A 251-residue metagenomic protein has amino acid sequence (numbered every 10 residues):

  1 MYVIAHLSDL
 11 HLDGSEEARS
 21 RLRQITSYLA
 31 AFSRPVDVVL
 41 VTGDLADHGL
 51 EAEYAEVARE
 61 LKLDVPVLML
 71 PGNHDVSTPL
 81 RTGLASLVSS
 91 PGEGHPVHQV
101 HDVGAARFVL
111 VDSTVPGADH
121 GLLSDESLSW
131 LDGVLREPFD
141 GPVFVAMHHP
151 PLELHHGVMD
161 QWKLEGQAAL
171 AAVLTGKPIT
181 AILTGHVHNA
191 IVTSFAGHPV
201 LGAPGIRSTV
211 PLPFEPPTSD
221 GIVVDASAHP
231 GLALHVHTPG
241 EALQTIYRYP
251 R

Functional and structural regions predicted by a protein language model:
M1-E56, P96: N-terminal active-site segment of His-dependent metallophosphoesterases
Y2-H11, A105-V115, F144-A146, H198-P204 (+1 more regions): Active-site-proximal beta-strand elements of phosphoester/diester hydrolases
D9, G43-D44, G72, H148 (+1 more regions): Active-site glycine-centered loops adjacent to acidic/histidine catalytic or metal-binding residues that shape
L12-S15, T78, G117-H120, E153-G157: A short acidic, helix-capping loop that chelates divalent metal ions and anchors anionic groups
S27-V38, H120-L201, G231-H235, E241-Q244: His/acidic metal-ligating clusters that form di-metal
E51-W130, E137, A169-P178, A196 (+2 more regions): Extended active-site neighborhood of metal-dependent phosphoesterases/phosphodiesterases
A203-F214: His/Asp/Glu-enriched short active-site or ligand-binding loop at hydrolase and phosphoryl-transfer sites
